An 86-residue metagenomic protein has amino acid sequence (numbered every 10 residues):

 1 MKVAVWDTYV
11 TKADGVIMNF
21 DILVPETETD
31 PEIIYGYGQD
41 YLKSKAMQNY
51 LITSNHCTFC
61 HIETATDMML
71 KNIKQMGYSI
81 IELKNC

Functional and structural regions predicted by a protein language model:
M1-I33, A65: Intrinsic disorder/low-complexity detector
I34-C86: Acidic, low-complexity intrinsically disordered segments
